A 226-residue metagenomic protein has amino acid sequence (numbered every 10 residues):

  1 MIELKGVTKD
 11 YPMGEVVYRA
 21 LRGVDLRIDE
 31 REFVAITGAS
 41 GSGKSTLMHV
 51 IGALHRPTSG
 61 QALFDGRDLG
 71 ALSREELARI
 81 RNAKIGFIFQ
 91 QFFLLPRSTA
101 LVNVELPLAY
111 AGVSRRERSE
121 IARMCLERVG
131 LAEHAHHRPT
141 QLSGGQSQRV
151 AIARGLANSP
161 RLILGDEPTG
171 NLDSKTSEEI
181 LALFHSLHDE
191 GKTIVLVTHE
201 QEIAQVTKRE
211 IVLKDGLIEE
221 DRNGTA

Functional and structural regions predicted by a protein language model:
M1-L213, I218: ABC family nucleotide-binding domain
L217-A226: Conserved beta-strand-loop-alpha-helix hinge in the C-terminal portion of ABC ATPase nucleotide-binding domains
